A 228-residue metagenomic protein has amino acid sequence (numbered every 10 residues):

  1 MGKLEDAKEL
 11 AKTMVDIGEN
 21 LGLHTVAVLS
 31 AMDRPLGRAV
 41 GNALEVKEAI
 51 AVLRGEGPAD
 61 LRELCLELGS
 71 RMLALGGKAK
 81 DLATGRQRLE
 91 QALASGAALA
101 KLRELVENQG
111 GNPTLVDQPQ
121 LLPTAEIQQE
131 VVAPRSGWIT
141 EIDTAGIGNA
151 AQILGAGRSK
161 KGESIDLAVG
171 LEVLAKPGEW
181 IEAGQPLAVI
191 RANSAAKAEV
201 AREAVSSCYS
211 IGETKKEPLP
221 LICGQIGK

Functional and structural regions predicted by a protein language model:
M1-K228: Well-ordered secondary-structure scaffolds
